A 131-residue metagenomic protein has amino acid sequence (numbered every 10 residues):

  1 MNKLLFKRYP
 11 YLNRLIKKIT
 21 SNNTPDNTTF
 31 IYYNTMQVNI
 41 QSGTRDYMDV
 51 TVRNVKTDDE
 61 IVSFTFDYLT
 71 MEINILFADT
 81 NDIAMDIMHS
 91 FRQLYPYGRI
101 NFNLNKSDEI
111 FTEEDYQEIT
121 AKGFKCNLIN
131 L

Functional and structural regions predicted by a protein language model:
N2-N39: Short amphipathic alpha-helix that is part of the acyltransferase structural core
T29-Y32, M48-D59: Conserved beta-hairpin
T65-Y68: A conserved beta-strand-loop-helix scaffold within acyl/acetyltransferase catalytic domains
T70-A78: Conserved acetyl-CoA binding element of GNAT-fold acetyltransferases
N81-Q93: Conserved acetyl-CoA-binding loop-helix of GNAT-fold acetyltransferases
Y95-N105: Conserved GNAT acetyl-CoA-binding A-motif
S107-L128: Conserved active-site alpha-helix within GNAT-family acetyltransferase domains
